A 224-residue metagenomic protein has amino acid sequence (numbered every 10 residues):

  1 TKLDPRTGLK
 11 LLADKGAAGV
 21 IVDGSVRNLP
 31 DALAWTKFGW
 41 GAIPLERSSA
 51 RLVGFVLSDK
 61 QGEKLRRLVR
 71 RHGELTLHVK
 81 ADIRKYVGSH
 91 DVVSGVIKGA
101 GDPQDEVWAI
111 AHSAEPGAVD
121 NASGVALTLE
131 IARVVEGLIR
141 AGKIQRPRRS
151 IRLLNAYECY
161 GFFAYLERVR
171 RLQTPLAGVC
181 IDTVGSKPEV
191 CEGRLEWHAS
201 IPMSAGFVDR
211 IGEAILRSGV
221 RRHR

Functional and structural regions predicted by a protein language model:
T1-V53, R133: Extracellular/luminal Protease-associated
K2-K10, D14-K15, K80, V92 (+2 more regions): Short alpha-helical segments and helix-capping/turn motifs at coil-helix boundaries
K2-T7, F55-D59, A118-L129, Y160 (+1 more regions): Soluble non-cytosolic domains of exported or imported proteins
A18-D23, G54-V56, S94, E106-I110 (+3 more regions): Structural recognition of the beta-strand scaffold that forms the well-ordered cores of secreted hydrolase catalytic
N28-W35, G117-N121, G161-Y165, K187-C191: Extracytoplasmic/secreted cell-surface and envelope-processing proteins
W40-D120, L129-R133, G137-G142: Soluble metallo-hydrolase cores and metallopeptidase-like ectodomains found primarily in the secretory/periplasmic
G62, D102, A156-R224: Metal-dependent peptidase/peptidase-like ectodomains
V134-Y165, R171-Q173: Short helix-loop-beta-strand segments that form the rim/entrance of peptidase-like active sites
